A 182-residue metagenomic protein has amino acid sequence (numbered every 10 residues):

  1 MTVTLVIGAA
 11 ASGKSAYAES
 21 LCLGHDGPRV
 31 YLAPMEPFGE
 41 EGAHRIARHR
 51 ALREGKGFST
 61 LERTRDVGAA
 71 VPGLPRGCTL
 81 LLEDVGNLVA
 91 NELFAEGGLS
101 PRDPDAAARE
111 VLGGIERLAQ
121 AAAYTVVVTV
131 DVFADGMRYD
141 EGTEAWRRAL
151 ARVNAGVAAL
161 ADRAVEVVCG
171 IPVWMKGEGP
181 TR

Functional and structural regions predicted by a protein language model:
T2-P75: Conserved P-loop
L5, T79-L81, V126-V128: Structural motif
A11, E36, G86, V132-F133 (+1 more regions): Short, glycine/serine-rich, charged loops/turns that create anion-binding and catalytic segments at active sites
A18, H49, L81, V130 (+1 more regions): Residue-level signal for inorganic ion chemistry
D26, G77-C78, A122, A161: Short, well-ordered alpha-helix to beta-strand connector turns
K56-A107: Helix-adjacent hinge/juxtasegments
A90-R182: Replace "adjacent to P-loop NTPase cores in ATP/GTP-dependent enzymes" with "adjacent to NTP-binding cores
